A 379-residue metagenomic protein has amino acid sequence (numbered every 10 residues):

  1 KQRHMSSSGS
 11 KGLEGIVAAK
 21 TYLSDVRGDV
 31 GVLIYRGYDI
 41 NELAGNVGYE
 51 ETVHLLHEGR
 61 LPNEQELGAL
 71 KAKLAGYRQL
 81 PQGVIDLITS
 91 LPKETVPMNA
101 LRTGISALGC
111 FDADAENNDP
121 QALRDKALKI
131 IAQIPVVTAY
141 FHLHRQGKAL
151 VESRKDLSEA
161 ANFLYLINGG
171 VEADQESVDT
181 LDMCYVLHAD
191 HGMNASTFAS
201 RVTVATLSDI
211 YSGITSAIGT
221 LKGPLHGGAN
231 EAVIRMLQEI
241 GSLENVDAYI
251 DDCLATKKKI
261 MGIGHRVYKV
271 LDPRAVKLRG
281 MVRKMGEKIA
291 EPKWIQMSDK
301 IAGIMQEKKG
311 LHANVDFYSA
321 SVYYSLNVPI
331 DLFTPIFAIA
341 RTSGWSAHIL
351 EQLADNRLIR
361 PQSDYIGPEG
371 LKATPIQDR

Functional and structural regions predicted by a protein language model:
R3-R379: Non-transmembrane, aqueous-exposed alpha-helical and coiled segments at domain scale
